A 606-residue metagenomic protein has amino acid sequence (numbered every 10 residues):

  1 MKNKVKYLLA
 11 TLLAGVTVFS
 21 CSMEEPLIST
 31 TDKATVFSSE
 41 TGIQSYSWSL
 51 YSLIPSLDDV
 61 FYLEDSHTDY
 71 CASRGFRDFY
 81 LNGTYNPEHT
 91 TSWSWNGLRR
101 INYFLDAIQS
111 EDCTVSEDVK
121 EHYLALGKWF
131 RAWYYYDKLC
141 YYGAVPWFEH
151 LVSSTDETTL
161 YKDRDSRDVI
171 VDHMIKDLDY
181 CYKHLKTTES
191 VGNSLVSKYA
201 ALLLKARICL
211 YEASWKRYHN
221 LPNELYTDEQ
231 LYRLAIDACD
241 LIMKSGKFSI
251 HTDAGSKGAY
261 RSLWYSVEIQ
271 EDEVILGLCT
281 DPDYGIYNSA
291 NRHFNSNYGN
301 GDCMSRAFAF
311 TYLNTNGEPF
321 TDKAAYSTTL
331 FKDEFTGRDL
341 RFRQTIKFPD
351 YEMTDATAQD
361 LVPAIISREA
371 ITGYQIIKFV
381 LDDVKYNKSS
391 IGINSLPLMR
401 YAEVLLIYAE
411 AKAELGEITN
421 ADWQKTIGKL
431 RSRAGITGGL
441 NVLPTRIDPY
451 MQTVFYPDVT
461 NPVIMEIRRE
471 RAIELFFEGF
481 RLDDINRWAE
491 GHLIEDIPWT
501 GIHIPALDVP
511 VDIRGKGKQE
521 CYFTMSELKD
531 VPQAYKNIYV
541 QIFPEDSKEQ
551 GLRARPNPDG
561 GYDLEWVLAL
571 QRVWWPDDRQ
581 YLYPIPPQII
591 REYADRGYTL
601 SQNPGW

Functional and structural regions predicted by a protein language model:
M1-D32: Bacterial Sec-dependent N-terminal signal peptides
S20-S22, S94-G97, H173, Y260-L313 (+3 more regions): Long, intrinsically disordered, low-complexity segments
C21-Y62, E229, N316, F320 (+2 more regions): Membrane-proximal, proline-rich intrinsically disordered regions
T35-W48, S52-P55, R74-Y142, T158-D172 (+8 more regions): Conserved, well-structured interaction surfaces
L139-Y141, P146, E189, Y211-N220 (+1 more regions): Short coil/turn linking the two alpha-helices of tandem helical-hairpin repeats
A144-D168, W215-L234: Short coil/linker segments at helix-helix boundaries
E273, T329-Y401, Y598-W606: Flexible, polar/acidic helix-loop-strand segments at domain edges
